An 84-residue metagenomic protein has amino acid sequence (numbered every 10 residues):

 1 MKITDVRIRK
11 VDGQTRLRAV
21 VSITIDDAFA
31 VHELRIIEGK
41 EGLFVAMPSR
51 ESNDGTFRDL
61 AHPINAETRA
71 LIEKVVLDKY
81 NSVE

Functional and structural regions predicted by a protein language model:
M1-E84: Single-stranded nucleic acid-binding surfaces, predominantly the OB-fold ssDNA-binding core
